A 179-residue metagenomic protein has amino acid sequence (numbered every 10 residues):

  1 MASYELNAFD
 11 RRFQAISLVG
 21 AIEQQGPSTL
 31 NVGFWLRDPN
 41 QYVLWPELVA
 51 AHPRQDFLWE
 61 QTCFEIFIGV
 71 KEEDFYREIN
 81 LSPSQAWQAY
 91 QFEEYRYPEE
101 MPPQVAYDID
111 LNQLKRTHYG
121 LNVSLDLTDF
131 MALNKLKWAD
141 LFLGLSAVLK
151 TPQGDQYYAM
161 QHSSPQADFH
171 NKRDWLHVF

Functional and structural regions predicted by a protein language model:
M1-W45, F57, Q161-F179: Order/disorder boundary and secretion-linked terminal/linker segments
L18-G20, L30-V32, F64, L121-V123 (+1 more regions): Hydrophobic residues positioned within well-ordered beta-strands of beta-sheet architectures
L18-Q25, V105-L114: Short amphipathic beta-strand and strand-loop transition segments with alternating hydrophobic
Q24-G26, L36-N40, V70, L125-D129 (+1 more regions): Beta-strand elements of well-folded, non-transmembrane domains
Q24-T29, G69-E73, L114-H118, L136-W138: A short, structured loop/turn motif at beta-sheet edges
H52-D110: Extracellular/luminal beta-rich ligand-recognition and adhesion surfaces characterized by aromatic-Gly/Pro-enriched
Q55-E65, V70-Y76, L136-F179: Acidic/polar low-complexity flexible segments
K115-L127: A beta-strand/beta-hairpin structural motif
